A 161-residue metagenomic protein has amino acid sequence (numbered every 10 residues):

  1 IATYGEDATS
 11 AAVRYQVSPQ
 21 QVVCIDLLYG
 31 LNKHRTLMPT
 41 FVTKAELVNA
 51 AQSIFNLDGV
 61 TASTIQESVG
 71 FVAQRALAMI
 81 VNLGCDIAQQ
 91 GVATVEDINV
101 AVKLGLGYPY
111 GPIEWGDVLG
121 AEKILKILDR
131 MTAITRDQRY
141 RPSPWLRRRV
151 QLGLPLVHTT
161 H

Functional and structural regions predicted by a protein language model:
I1-S68, R75-M79, L83-Q90, T94-H161: NAD(P)-dependent Rossmann-like dehydrogenase/reductase catalytic/cofactor-binding core
